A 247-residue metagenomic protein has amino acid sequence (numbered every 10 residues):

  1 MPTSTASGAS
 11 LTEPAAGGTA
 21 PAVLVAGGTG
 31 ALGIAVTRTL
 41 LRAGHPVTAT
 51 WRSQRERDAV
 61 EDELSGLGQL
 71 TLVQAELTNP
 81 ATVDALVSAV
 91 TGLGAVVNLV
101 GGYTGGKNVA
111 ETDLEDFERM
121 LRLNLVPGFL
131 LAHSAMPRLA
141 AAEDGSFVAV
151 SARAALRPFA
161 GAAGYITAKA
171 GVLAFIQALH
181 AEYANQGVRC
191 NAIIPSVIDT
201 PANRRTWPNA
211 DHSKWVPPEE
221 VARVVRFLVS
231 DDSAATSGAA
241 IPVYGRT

Functional and structural regions predicted by a protein language model:
T29-G30: Conserved glycine-rich cofactor-binding loop
A43-A59: Conserved glycine-rich Rossmann-like NAD(P)H-binding loop of the short-chain dehydrogenase/reductase
L99-G106: Conserved NAD(P)H cofactor-binding loop of Rossmann-fold oxidoreductase domains
K107-V109, D113-L121: Substrate-binding pocket helix/loop in short-chain dehydrogenase/reductase
A132-H133, Q177: A short, exposed helix-loop element centered on a Lys and neighboring polar residues
A140, S146-G171, I176-N185, V197: Catalytic loop of short-chain dehydrogenase/reductase
N185, A192-I193, T200, N209-T247: C-terminal helical subdomain
